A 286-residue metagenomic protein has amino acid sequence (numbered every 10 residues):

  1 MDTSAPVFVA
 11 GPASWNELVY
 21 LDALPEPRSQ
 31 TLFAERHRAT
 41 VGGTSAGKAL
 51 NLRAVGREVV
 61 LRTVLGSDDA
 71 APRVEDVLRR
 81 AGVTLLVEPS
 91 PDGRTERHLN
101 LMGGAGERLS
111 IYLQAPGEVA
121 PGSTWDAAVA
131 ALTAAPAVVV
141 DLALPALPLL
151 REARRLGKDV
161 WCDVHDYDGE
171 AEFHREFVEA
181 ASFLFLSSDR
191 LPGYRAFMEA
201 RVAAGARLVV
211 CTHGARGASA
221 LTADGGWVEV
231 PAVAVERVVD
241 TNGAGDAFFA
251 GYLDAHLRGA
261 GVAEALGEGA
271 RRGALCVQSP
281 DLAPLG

Functional and structural regions predicted by a protein language model:
M1-A13, V60, E75-S90, L101-V228: Ribokinase/PfkB-type carbohydrate-kinase core domain
M1-R62: Glycine-rich phosphate/adenosyl-contacting loop at the front of the ribokinase-like
M1-V7, M198-G286: Conserved phosphate-binding/catalytic region of the ribokinase-like
A10, N16-E17, L21, V55 (+7 more regions): Change "in soluble alpha/beta enzymes" to "in soluble alpha/beta proteins
L18-A23, P72-R73, L150: Short, glycine/acidic-enriched capping/hinge loops at junctions between secondary-structure elements
R94-E96: Acidic, polar ligand-binding/catalytic clefts
